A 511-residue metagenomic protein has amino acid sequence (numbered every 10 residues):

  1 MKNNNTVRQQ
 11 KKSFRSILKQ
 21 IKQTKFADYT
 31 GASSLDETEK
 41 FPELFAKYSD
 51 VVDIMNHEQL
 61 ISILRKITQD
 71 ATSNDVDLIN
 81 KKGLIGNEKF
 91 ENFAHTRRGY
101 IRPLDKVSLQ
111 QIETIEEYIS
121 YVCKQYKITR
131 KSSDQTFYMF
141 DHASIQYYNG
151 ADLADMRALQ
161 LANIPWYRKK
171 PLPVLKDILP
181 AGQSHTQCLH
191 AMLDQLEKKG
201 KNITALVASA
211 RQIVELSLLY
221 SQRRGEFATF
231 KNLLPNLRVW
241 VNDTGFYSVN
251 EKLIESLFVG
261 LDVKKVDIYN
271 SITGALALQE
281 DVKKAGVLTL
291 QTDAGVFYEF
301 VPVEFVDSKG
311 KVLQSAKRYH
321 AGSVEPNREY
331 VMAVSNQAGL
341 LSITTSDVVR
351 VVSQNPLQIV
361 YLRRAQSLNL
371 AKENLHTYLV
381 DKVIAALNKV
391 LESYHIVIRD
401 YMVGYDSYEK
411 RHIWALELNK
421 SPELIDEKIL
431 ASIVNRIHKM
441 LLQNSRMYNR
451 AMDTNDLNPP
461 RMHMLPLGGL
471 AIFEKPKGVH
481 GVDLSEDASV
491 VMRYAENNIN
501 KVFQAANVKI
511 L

Functional and structural regions predicted by a protein language model:
M1-L35, K40-F41, F45, A162-L511: Active-site glycine/GP-rich loop and adjacent strand/helix microenvironment that borders small-molecule binding pockets
K12-S16, A27, G31-F93, G99-K106 (+1 more regions): Active-site diphosphate/adenylate-binding microenvironment
N87, F140-H142, D243: Cofactor-binding loop segments of dinucleotide-utilizing enzymes, especially the Rossmann-like FAD- and NAD(P)+-binding
E88, I112-E116, A210-I213: Short alpha-helical patches at coil-to-helix transitions and adjacent helical residues in well-structured domains
A94-H95, T204: Ser/Thr-centric signal marking residues that sit in or immediately flank functional binding/regulatory motifs
K106-T114, W240-V241: Long, hydrophobic, well-ordered secondary-structure blocks that form the structural core and pocket-lining surfaces
Q110-E117, S132, V249: Residues forming well-ordered secondary-structure scaffolds
S120-L172, L179-P180: Conserved AMP-binding loop of ANL adenylate-forming enzymes
